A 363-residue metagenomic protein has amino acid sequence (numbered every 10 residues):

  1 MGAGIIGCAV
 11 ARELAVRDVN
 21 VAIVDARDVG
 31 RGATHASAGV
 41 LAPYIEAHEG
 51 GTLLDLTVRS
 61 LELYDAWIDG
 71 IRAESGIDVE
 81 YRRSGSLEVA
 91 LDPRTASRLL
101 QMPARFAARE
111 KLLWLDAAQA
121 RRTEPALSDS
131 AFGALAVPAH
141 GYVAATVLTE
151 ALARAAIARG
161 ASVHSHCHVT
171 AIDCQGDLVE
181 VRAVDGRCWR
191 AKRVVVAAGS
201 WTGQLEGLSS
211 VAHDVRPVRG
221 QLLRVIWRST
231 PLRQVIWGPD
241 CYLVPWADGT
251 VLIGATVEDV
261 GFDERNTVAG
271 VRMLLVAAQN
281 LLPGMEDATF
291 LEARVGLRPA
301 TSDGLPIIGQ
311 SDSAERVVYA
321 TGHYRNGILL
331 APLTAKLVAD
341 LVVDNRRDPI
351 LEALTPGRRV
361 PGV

Functional and structural regions predicted by a protein language model:
M1-I6, A22: Beta1/beta-strand and adjacent pyrophosphate-binding region of the FAD-binding site in flavoprotein oxidoreductases
A9-R17, V24-A26, G39-V40, I77-R82 (+2 more regions): Active-site substrate-recognition segment that forms the wall of the catalytic cavity or substrate channel
V40-T123, A277-Q279: Dinucleotide-binding Rossmann-like beta1-alpha1 core, especially the glycine-rich loop that anchors the ADP
D55-V58, V89-R98, L135-R154, R265-G270 (+1 more regions): Short beta-strand to alpha-helix junction loop
I77-E88, Q101, L113-R159, T256-V260 (+2 more regions): Helix-loop-beta segment of a Rossmann-like dinucleotide-binding subdomain
L135-R193: Helical element adjacent to the flavin cofactor pocket in flavoenzyme catalytic cores
A145, L282-V363: C-terminal catalytic lobe of FAD-dependent flavoproteins
